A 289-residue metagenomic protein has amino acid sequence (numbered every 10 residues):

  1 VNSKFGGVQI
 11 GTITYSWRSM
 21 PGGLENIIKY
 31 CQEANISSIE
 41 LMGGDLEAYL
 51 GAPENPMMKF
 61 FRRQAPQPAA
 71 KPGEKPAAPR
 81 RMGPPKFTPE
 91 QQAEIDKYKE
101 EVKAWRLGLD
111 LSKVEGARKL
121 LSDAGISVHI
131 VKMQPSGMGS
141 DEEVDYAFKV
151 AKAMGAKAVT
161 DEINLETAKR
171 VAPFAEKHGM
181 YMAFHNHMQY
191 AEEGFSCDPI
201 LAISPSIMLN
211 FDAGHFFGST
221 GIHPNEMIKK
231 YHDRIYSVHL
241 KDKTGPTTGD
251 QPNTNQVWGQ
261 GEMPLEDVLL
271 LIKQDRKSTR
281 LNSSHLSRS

Functional and structural regions predicted by a protein language model:
V1-G11, S16-S38, G43-E90, E100 (+2 more regions): Histidine-acidic metal/acid-base catalytic patches
N2, A78, Q92-E94, L107 (+2 more regions): Active-site acidic/histidine proton-transfer and metal-coordination neighborhood in alpha/beta enzyme cores
S19-G23, L109, G139, I163 (+1 more regions): Extracytoplasmic/periplasmic, Sec-exported soluble proteins
S37, G44-N55, D110-L111, E115-R118 (+1 more regions): Active-site anion-binding loops
D96-S112, V257-G261: A short acidic, glycine-rich active-site loop that binds or catalyzes chemistry on phosphate/adenosine moieties
